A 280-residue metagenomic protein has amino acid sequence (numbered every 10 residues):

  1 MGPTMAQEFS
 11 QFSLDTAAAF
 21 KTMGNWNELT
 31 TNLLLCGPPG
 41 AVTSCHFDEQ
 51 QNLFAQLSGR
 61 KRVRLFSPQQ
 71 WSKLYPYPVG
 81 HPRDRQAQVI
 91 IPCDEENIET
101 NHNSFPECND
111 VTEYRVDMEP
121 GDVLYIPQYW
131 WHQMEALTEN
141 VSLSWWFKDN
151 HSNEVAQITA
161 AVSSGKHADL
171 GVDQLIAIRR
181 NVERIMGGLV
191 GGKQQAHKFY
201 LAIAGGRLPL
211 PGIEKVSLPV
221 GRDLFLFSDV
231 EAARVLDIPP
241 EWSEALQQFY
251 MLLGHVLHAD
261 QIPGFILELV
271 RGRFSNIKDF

Functional and structural regions predicted by a protein language model:
M1-V123, W131-F280: N-terminal accessory scaffold of Fe(II)-dependent oxygenases
